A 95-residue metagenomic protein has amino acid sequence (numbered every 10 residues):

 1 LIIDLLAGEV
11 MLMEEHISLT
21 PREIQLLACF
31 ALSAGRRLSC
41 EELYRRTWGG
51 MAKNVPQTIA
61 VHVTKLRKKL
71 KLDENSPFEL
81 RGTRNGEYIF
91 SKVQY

Functional and structural regions predicted by a protein language model:
L1-H16, G86, Q94-Y95: Short boundary/linker motifs that mark transitions into or out of structured domains
E9-P21, Q25-V61, L70-D73, R84: Positively charged, aromatic-enriched patches within helix-turn-helix-type DNA-binding elements, predominantly
L66: Signature for phosphate-centric chemistry
N75-Y95: A short linear beta-strand->loop->alpha-helix hinge motif most characteristic of winged-helix/helix-turn-helix
